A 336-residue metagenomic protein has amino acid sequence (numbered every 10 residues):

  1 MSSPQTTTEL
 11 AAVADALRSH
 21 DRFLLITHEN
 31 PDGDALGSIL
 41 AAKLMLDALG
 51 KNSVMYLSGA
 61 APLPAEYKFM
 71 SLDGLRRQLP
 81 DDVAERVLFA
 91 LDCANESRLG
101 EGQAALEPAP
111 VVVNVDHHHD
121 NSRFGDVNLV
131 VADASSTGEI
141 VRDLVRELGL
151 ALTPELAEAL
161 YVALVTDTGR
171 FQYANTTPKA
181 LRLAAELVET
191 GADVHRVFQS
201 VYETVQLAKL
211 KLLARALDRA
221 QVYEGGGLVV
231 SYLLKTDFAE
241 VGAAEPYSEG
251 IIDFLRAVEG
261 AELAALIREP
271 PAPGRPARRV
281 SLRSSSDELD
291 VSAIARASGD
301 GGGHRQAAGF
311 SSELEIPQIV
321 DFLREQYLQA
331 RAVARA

Functional and structural regions predicted by a protein language model:
S2-E29, G37-A65, A84-E85, T166-S298 (+1 more regions): Hydrophobic helix-and-loop "lid/oligomerization" segment in the mid-to-C-terminal part of catalytic domains
A16-L17, P80-V83, A104-E107, N121-S122 (+4 more regions): Solvent-exposed alpha-helices and their adjacent loops that cap or buttress functional pockets in soluble metabolic
N30-P31, C93-E96, H118-D120, K235-T236 (+1 more regions): Short glycine-rich anion-binding loops that position phosphate/pyrophosphate groups of nucleotides and phosphorylated
S38-A41, F69-S71, G102-L106, V127-V130 (+2 more regions): Short, glycine/charged-enriched secondary-structure capping and boundary segments
L57-S58, P62-L79: Active-site donor-binding segments of glycosyltransferases and PAPS-dependent sulfotransferases
S71-V127: Active-site cofactor/cluster-binding pocket
V115-A184: Short alpha-helices
